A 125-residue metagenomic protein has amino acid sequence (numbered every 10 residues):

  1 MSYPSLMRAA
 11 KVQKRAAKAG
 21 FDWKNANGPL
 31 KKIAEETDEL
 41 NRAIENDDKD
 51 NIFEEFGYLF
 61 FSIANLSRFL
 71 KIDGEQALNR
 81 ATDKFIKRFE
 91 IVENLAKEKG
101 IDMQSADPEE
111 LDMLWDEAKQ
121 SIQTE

Functional and structural regions predicted by a protein language model:
M1-F56, F61-E125: Flexible "arm" and connector segments at domain edges
